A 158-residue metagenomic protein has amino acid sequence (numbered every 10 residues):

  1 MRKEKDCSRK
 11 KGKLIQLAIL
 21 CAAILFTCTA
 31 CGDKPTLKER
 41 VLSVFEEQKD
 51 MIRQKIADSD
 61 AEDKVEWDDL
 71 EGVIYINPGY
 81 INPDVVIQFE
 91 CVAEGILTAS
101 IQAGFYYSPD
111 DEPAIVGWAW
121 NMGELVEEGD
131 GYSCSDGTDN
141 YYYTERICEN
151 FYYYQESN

Functional and structural regions predicted by a protein language model:
M1-T29: Sec-dependent bacterial lipoprotein signal peptides
K3-K10, L42, A103, N140: A general, composition-driven signal for non-globular sequence regions
D6, E66, G117-A119: Residues in intrinsically disordered, low-complexity segments of regulatory proteins
K10, C31-K34, G137: General secretory precursor processing signal
C28, K64, I115-G117: Intrinsically disordered regions, especially transient/low-confidence alpha-helical propensity segments and coil-helix
C31-I96: N-terminal export/targeting and maturation segments
Y75-N158: Extracytoplasmic electrostatic interaction patches
